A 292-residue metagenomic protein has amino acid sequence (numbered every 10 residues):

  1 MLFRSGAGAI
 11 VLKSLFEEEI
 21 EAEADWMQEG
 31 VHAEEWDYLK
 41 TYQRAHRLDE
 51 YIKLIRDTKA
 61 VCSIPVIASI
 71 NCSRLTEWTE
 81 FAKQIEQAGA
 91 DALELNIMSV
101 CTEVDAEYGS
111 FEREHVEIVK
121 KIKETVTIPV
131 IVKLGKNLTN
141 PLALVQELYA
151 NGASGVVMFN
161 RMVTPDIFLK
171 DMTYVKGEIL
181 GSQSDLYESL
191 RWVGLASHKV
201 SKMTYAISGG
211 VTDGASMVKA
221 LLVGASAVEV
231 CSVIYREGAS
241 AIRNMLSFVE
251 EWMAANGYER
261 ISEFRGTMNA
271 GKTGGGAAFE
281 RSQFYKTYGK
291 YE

Functional and structural regions predicted by a protein language model:
M1-E34, H46-I67, N71-I207, T212-S226 (+2 more regions): Alpha/beta enzyme core
E35-Q43: Blade-loop segments of beta-propeller domains
T212-D213, I234, R260: Short, flexible micro-motifs
V218-E250: A compact, surface-exposed functional segment
E237-N256, S262-E292: C-terminal extensions of enzymes
